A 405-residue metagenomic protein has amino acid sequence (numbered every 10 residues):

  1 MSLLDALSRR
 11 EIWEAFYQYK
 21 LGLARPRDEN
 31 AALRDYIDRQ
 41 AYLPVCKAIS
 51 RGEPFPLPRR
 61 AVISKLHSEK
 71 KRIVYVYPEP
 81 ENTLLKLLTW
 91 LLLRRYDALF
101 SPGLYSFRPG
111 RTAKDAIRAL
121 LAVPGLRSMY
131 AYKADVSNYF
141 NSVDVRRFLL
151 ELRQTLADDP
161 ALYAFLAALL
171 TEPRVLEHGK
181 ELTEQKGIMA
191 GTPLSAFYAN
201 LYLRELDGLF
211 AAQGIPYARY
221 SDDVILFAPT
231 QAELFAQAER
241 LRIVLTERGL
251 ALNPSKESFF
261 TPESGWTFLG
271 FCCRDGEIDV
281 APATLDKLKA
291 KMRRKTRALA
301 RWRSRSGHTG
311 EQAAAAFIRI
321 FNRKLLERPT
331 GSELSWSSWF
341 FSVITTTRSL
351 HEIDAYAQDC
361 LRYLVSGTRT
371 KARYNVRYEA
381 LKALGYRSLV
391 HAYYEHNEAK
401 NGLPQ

Functional and structural regions predicted by a protein language model:
M1-R153, A157, Y163, L176 (+1 more regions): Conserved two-metal-ion catalytic palm core of "right-hand" nucleic acid polymerases, unifying RNA-dependent RNA
S2, E14-Y19, L87-L92, R127-Y139 (+6 more regions): Short, surface-exposed, charge-dense and proline/glycine-enriched linear segments
D35, Y77, G110, G187-I188 (+2 more regions): Conserved phosphate/pyrophosphate-binding and hydrolysis machinery centered on Walker-type P-loop NTPases, extending
I37, E79-P80, L84, D144 (+6 more regions): Short amphipathic alpha-helical segments
A61, P102, A119-S221, I225-V244 (+1 more regions): Conserved polymerase palm-domain catalytic core
P80-T83, L93-R95, L150-Q154, A238 (+3 more regions): Short, low-complexity, polar/charged sequence segments that are solvent-exposed and flexible
T83-K86, G179, T183, F235 (+3 more regions): Right-hand nucleic-acid polymerase module
